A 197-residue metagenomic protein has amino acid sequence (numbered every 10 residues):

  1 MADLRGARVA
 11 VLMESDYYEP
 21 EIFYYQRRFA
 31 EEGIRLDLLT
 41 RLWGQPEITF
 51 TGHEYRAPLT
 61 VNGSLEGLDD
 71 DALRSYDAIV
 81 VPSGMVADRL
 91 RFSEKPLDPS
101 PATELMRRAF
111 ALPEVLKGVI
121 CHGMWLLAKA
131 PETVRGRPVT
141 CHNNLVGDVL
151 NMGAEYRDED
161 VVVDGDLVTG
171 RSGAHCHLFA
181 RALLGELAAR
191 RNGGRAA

Functional and structural regions predicted by a protein language model:
M1-E114, W125-R135, V146-A197: Extended, subdomain-level signal for the structured scaffold at the beginning of enzyme domains
K117-G118, V139: A short beta-strand/loop micro-motif in the catalytic core of glycosyltransferases that engages the nucleotide-sugar
V119-G123: Short, thiol/selenol-centered motifs that function as redox-active sites or metal-ligating centers
C141-N144: Substrate-gating cap/lid alpha-helix
